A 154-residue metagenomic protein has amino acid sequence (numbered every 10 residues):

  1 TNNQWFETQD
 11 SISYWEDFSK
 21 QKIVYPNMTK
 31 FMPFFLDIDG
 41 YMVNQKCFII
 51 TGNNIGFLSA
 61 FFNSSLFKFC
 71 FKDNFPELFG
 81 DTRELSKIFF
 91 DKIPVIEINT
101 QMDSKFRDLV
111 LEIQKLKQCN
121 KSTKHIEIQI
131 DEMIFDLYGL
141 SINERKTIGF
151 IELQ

Functional and structural regions predicted by a protein language model:
T1-M102: Polybasic, glycine- and aromatic-enriched phosphate-binding surface used to engage nucleic acids
K92, E97-Q154: Non-catalytic DNA-recognition/assembly elements of restriction-modification systems
